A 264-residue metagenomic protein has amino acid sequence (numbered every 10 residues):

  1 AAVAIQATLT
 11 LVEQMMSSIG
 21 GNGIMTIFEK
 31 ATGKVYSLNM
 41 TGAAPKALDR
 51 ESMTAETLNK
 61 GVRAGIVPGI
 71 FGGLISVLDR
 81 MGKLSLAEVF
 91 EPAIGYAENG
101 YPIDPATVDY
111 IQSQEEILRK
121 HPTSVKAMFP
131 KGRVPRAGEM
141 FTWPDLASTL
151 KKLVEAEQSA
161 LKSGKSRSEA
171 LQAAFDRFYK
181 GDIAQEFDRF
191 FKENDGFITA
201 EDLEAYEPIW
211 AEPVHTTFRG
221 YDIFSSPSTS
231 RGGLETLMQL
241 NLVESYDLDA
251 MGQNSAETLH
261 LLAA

Functional and structural regions predicted by a protein language model:
A1, I70, T258, L262: Hydrophobic (often cysteine-bearing) scaffold residues that line and stabilize catalytic clefts of nucleotide/cofactor
A2-A173, F178-P227, R231: Noncatalytic scaffold domains of N-terminal-nucleophile
E155-A156, V214-T216, Y221-A264: Internal alpha/beta scaffold segment
